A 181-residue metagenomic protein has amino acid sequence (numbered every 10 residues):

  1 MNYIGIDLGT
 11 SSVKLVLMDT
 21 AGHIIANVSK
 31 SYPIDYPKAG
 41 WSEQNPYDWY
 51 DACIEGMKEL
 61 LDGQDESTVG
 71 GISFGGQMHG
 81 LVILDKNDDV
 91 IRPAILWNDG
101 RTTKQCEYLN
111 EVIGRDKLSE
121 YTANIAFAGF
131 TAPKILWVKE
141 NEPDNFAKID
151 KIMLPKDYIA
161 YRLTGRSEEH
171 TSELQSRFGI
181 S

Functional and structural regions predicted by a protein language model:
M1-R92, E120, K148: N-terminal glycine/serine-rich phosphate-binding loop of ATP-dependent small-molecule kinases, especially carbohydrate
N2, T10, K117-S172, R177: Gly/Ser/Thr-rich active-site cleft segment
T10-S12, G80, T102-K104, G129-A132: Conserved A3 ("GATE") glycine/threonine-rich loop of ANL adenylate-forming enzymes
K14, W49-C53, T102-Q105, K134 (+1 more regions): General structural feature for long, well-ordered alpha-helical segments within catalytic domains of soluble enzymes
D62-E66, E111, E140, D144: Secondary-structure boundary motif
D99: Carbohydrate-associated surface elements
T103-G114: Hinge/lid segment of periplasmic solute-binding proteins
